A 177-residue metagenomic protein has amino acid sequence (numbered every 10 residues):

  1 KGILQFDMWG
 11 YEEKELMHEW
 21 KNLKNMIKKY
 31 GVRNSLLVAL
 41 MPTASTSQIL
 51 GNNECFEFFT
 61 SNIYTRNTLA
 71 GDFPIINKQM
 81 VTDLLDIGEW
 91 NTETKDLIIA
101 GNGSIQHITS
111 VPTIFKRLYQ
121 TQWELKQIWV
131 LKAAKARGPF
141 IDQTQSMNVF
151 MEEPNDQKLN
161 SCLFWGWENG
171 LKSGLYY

Functional and structural regions predicted by a protein language model:
K1-M26: Short glycine-cluster motifs
E13-M17, M26-Y177: Catalytic alpha/beta core of large soluble enzyme barrels
